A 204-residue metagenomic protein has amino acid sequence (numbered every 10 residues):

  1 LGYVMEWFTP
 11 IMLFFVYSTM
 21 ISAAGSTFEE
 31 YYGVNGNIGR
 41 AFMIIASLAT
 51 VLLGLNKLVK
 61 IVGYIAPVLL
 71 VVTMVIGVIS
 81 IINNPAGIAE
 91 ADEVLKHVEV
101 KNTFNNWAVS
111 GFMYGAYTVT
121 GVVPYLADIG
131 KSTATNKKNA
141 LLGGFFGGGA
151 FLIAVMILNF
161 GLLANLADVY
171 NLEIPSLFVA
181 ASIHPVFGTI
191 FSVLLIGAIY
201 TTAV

Functional and structural regions predicted by a protein language model:
L1-G33, F187, Y200: Membrane helical hairpin/interfacial module
G2-M12, N102-F112, S182-G197: Select transmembrane alpha-helical segments in multipass membrane proteins
Y3-P10, E30-G54, V119-Y125, G148 (+1 more regions): Transmembrane alpha-helical segments of multi-pass small-molecule transport proteins
P10-L13, Y17, L69-S80, L142-A167: Selective recognition of specific alpha-helical transmembrane segments in multi-pass small-molecule
M20-R40, I129-I153, V204: Helix-loop-helix connectors at the membrane interface of multi-pass transporters/channels
L53-Y64, P124-G149, L172: Hydrophobic, small-residue-rich membrane helices and short re-entrant helix-turn-helix hairpins that build
L69-V98: Hydrophobic alpha-helical segments and their helix-loop junctions in multi-pass secondary transporters
E99-V100, L162-P185: Membrane-interface interhelical connector segments
